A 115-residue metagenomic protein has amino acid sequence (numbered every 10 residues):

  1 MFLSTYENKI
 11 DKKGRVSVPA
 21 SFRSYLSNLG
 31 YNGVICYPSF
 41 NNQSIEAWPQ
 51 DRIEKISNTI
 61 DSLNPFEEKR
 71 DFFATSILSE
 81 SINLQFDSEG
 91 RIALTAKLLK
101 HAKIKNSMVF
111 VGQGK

Functional and structural regions predicted by a protein language model:
M1-E7, K12-R15, S21-L84, S88-E89 (+1 more regions): Flexible "stalk/tail and boundary" regions
